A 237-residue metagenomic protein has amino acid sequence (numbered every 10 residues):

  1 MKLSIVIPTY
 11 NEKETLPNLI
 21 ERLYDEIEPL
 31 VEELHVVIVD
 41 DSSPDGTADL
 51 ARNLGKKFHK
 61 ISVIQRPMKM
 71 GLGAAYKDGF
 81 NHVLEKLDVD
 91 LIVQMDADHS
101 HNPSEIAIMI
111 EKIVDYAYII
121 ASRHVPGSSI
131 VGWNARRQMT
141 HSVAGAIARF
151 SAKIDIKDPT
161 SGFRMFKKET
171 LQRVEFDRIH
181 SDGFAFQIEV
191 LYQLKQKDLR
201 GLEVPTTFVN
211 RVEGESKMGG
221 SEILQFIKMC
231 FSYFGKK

Functional and structural regions predicted by a protein language model:
K2-S4, H35, E189: Cell-envelope/extracellular polymer assembly enzymes that use nucleotide-activated donors
E12-I27: Short, well-formed alpha-helical segments that are part of the catalytic scaffolds of diverse glycosyltransferases
E12-T15, S43, N102: Donor nucleotide-sugar binding loop of glycosyltransferases
E32-S43, I64-Q65: Short beta-strand/loop segment that forms part of the nucleotide-sugar
D40-D49, M68, H99: A conserved acidic beta->alpha catalytic loop
I64-H82, L91, P103-F184, R211-S221 (+1 more regions): Acceptor/aglycone-binding surface of glycosyltransferases and processive sugar-polymer synthases
D88-S100: Short beta-strand-to-loop acidic/aromatic patch adjacent to the donor-nucleotide binding site
I154-D155, R178-D182, L191-F208: Catalytic donor-sugar/metal-binding loop of nucleotide-sugar-dependent glycosyltransferases
